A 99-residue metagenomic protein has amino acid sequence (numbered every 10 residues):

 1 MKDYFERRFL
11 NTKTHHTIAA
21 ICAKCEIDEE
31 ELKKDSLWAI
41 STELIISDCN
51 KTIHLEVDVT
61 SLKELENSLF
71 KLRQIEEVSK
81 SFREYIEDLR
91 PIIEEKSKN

Functional and structural regions predicted by a protein language model:
M1-N99: Positively charged, low-complexity terminal tracts and the immediately adjacent first secondary-structure elements
